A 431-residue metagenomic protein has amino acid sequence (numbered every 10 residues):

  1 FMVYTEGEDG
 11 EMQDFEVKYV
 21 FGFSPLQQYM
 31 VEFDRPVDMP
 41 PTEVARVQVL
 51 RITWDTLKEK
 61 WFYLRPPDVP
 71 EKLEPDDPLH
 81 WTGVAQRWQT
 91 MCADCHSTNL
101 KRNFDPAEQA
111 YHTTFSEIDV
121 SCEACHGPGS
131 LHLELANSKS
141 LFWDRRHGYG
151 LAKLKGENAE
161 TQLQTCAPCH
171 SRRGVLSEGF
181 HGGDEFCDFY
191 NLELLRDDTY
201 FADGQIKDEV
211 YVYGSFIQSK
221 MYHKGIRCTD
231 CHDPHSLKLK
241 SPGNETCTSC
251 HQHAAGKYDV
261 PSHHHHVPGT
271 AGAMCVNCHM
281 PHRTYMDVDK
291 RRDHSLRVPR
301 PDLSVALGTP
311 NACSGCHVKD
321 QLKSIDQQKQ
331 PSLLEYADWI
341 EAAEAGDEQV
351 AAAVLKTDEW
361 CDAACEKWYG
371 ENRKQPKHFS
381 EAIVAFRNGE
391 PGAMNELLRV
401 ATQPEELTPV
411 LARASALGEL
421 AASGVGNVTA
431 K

Functional and structural regions predicted by a protein language model:
F1-G22, Q28-F33, A45, V49-D76 (+2 more regions): Primarily the internal scaffold of c-type cytochrome electron-transfer domains, especially repeated/multiheme c-type
D77-W81: Membrane-interface segments at the starts/ends of alpha-helical transmembrane spans
G83-A85: Exposed beta-sheet edge/beta-hairpin loop segments within beta-rich domains
Q89-N103: Conserved catalytic alpha/beta cores of large enzymes that bind or transform nucleotide phosphates and polynucleotides
I383-V384, S415-G418: Residue-level signature of alpha-solenoid helical repeat scaffolds
R413-A416, K431: Conserved hydrophobic register position within alpha-solenoid helical repeats
V425-A430: Flexible loop/turn segments at the boundaries of HEAT repeats in alpha-solenoid HEAT proteins
